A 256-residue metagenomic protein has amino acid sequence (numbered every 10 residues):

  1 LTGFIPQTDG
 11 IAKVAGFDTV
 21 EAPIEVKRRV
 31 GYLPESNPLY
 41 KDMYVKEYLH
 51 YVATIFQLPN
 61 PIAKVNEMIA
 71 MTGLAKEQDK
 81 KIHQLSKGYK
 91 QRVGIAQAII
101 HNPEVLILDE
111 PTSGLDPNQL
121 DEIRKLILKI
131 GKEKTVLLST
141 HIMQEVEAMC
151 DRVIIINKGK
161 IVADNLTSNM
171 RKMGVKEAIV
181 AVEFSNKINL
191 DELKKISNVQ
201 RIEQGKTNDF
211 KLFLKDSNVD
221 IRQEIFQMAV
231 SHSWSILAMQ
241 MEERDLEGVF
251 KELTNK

Functional and structural regions predicted by a protein language model:
L1-N157, I161-A163: ABC transporter nucleotide-binding domains
T8, S197-Q200, L237: A short, local hydrophobic-aromatic micro-motif
L39-Y40, L214-D216: Short histidine/acidic/glycine/proline-rich micro-motifs that form metal- and phosphate-coordinating active-site loops
E77, K87, S185, S217 (+1 more regions): Structured loop/turn residues at secondary-structure junctions
E122-K215: ABC transporter nucleotide-binding domain
S217-K256: C-terminal coupling/interaction segments
